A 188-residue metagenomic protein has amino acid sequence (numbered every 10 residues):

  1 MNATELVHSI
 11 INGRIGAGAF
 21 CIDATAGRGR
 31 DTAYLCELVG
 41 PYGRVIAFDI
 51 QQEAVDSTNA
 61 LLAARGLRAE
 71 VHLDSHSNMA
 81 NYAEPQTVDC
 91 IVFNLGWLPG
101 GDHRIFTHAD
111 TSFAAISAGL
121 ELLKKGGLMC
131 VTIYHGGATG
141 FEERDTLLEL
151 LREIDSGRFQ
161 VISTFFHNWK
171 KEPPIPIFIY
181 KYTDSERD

Functional and structural regions predicted by a protein language model:
M1-A19: S-adenosyl-L-methionine
G18-G27: Conserved class I S-adenosyl-L-methionine
R28-P41: Conserved SAM-binding loop of SAM-dependent methyltransferases across substrates and taxa, primarily the Class I
R44-D49: Conserved SAM-binding motif I beta-strand of class I
D56-P85: S-adenosyl-L-methionine
F93-A115: Mobile active-site "lid"/loop adjacent to the S-adenosyl-L-methionine
G126-I133: Conserved beta-strand signature within the Rossmann-like core of class I S-adenosyl-L-methionine
G140-D188: Class I S-adenosyl-L-methionine
